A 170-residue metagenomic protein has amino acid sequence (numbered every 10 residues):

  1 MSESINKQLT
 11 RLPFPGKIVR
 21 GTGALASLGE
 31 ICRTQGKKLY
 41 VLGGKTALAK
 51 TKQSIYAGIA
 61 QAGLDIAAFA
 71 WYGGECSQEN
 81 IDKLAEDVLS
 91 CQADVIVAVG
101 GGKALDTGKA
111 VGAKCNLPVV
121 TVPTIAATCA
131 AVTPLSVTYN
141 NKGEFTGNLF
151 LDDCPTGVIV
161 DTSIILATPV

Functional and structural regions predicted by a protein language model:
M1-D94: ATP/NTP phosphate-donor binding region
G16, A113-V170: A glycine/threonine-rich phosphate-anchoring loop and its flanking beta-alpha core in nucleotide/phosphate-binding
A26, L48, K103-L105, A126 (+1 more regions): Glycine-rich nucleotide phosphate-binding loop and flanking beta-alpha elements of Rossmann-like dinucleotide-binding
Y40-L42, V97-V99, I159: Structural motif
T51-Q53, T107-K109, A130-V132: Short glycine-/acidic-enriched loop or helix-start segments at secondary-structure transitions that form or flank
A70-E75, A98-G101, L149-T156: Short C-terminal domain-edge/linker segments immediately following a structured domain
V88-V111, C115-A126: A short, small-residue-rich loop immediately preceding and capping a beta-strand
